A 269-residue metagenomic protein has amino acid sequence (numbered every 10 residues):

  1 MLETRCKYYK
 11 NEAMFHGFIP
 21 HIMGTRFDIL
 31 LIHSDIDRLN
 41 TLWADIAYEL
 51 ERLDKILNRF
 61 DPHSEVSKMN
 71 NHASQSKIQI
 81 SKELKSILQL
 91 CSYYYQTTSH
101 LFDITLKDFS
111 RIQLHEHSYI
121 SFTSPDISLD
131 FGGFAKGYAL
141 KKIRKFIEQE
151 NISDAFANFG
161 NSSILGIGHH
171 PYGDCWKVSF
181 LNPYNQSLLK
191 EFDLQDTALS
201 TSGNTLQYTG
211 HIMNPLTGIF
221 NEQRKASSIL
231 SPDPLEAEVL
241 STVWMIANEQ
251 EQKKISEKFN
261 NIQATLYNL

Functional and structural regions predicted by a protein language model:
M1-L269: Mature catalytic core of soluble alpha/beta enzymes
